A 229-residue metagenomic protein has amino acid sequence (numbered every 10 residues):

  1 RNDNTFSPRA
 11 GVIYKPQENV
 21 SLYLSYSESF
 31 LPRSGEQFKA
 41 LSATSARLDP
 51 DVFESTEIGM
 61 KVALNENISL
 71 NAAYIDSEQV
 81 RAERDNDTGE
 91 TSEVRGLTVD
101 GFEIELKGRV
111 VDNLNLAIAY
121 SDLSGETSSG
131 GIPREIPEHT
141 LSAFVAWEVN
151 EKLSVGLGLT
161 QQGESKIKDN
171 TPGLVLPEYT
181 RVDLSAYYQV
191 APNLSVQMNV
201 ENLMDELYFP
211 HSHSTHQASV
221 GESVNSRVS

Functional and structural regions predicted by a protein language model:
R1, S34-A43, R81-E90, L123-R134 (+2 more regions): Outer-membrane beta-barrel translocator domains and adjoining extracellular loop/strand segments of Gram-negative
R1-Q79, V111, A119-S124, E138 (+2 more regions): Structural signature of Gram-negative outer-membrane beta-barrels, strongest in the C-terminal barrel of TonB-dependent
N2-F6, V52-T56, D76, T98-F102 (+3 more regions): Residues that define the transmembrane beta-barrel architecture of outer-membrane proteins
P8-A10, A46, I58, A72 (+7 more regions): Membrane-embedded beta-strands of outer-membrane beta-barrel proteins, especially the hydrophobic/small aromatic
V12, T44-L48, M60, E90-V94 (+6 more regions): Outer-membrane beta-barrel proteins
S21, S69, N115-A117, K152-G156 (+3 more regions): Outer-membrane beta-barrel architecture
Y74-Q79, S92-N170, M204: Gram-negative outer-membrane beta-barrel transporters
L116, G163-K168, Y187-S229: C-terminal beta-signal and adjacent terminal beta-strands/loops of Gram-negative outer-membrane beta-barrel proteins
